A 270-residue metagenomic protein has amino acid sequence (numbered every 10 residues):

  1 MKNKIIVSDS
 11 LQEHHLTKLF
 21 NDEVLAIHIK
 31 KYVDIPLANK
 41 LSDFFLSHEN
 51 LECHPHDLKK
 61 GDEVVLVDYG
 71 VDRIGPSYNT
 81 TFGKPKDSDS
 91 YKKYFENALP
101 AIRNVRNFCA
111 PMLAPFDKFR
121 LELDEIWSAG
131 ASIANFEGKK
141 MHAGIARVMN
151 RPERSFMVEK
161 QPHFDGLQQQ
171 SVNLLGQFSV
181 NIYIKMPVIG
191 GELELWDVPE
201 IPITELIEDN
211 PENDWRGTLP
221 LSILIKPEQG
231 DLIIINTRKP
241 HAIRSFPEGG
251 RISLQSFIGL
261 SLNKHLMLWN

Functional and structural regions predicted by a protein language model:
M1-A101: N-terminal auxiliary "cap/dimerization" subdomain that precedes the catalytic jelly-roll/cupin core of mononuclear
M1-K18, V71, R147-K160, L221-P240: Generic detector of solvent-exposed, compositionally biased contiguous segments
V24-A26, M141-A143, L175-N181, G190 (+2 more regions): Extracellular structured ligand-interaction cores
H28, I145, Q161, N181-Y183 (+3 more regions): Conserved hydrophobic/aromatic beta-strand scaffold that supports enzyme active sites
D34, I189, E248-G249: Short strand-connecting beta-turns/loops that link adjacent beta-strands
P85-N150, V172: Signature of the catalytic double-stranded beta-helix
P152-I223, M267: Catalytic core of non-heme Fe(II) oxygenases with the double-stranded beta-helix
I207-N270: Catalytic core of Fe(II)/2-oxoglutarate
